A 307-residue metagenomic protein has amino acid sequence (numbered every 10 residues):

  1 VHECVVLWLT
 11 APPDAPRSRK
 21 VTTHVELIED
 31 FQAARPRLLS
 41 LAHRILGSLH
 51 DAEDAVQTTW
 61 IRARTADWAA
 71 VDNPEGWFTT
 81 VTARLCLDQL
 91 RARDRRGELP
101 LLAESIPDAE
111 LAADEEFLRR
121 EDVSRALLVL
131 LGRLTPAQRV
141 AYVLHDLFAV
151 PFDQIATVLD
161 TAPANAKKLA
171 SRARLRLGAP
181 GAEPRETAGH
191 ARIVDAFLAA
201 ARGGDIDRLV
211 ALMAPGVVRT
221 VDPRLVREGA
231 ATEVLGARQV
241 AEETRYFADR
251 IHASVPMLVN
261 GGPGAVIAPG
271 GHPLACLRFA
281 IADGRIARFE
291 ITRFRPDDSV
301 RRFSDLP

Functional and structural regions predicted by a protein language model:
P16-D54, T58-F197, D205: Active-site-adjacent scaffolding segments
A69, G271-H272, R293-P296: A short acidic/small-residue loop/turn micro-motif
P215-S254: A solvent-exposed, acidic/Ser-Thr-rich amphipathic alpha-helical stretch
G262, F279-A287: Short, solvent-exposed coil/turn segments at beta-strand boundaries
P263-G270: Short beta-strand segments that buttress and anchor functional surface loops
T292-P307: Low-complexity, intrinsically disordered terminal/linker segments enriched in charged and Gly/Pro repeats
